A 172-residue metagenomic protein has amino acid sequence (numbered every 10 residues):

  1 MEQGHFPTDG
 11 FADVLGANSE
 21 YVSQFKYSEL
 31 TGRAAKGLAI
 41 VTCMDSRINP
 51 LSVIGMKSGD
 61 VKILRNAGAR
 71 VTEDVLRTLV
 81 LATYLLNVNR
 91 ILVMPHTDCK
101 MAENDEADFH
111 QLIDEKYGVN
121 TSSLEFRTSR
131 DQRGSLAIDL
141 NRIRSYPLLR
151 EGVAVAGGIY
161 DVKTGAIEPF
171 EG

Functional and structural regions predicted by a protein language model:
M1-A34, A69-L76, L81-L86, M101-G172: Divalent-metal-activated hydrolytic enzyme cores
E20-Q24, E29-M56: N-terminal short beta-loop-beta anion/metal-coordinating cradle
K36-L38, D60, A156: A generic secondary-structure signal marking the coil-to-beta-strand transition
I40, L64, V93, G157 (+1 more regions): Divalent metal-coordination and catalytic microenvironments
C43, N66, H96, Y160: Cofactor-binding loop segments of dinucleotide-utilizing enzymes, especially the Rossmann-like FAD- and NAD(P)+-binding
M44-R47, T97-M101: Gly/Ser/Thr-rich loops at beta-strand to alpha-helix junctions that form or flank small-molecule/cofactor-binding
G55-I63: Short helix-loop-beta junction
L86-H96: Ordered, amphipathic secondary-structure segments that act as subunit-interaction surfaces in large macromolecular
